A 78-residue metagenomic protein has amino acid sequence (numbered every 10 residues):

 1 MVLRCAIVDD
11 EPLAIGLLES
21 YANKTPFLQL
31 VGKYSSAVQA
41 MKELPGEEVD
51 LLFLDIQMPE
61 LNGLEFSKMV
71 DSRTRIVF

Functional and structural regions predicted by a protein language model:
V2: Phosphate-coordination loops involved in phosphoryl transfer and adenosine-cofactor binding
C5, E47-F53: Active-site beta3 strand of CheY-like receiver
V8-D9, Y34, L52: Conserved sequence signature across two-component system core domains
P12-G32: Two-component/phosphorelay signaling modules centered on CheY-like receiver
K33-K42, G63: Helix N-cap/capping motif at the beta->alpha junctions
I56-M58: Receiver (REC) domain active-site loop signature in two-component systems and cognate sites in sensor histidine kinases
R73-F78: A short, hydrophobic beta-strand element within the central beta-sheet of small alpha/beta folds
